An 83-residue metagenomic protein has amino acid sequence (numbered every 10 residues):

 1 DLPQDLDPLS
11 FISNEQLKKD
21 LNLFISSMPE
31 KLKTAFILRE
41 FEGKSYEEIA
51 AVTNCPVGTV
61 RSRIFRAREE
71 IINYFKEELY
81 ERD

Functional and structural regions predicted by a protein language model:
D1-N14, S45: Internal acidic/polar
L6, L17-I25, Y46, I71: Hydrophobic alpha-helical core bundles mediating ligand binding, dimerization, or RNAP-core interactions
S10-N14, K18, N22, V57 (+1 more regions): Short, structured helix-loop boundary elements
L23-S26, E30-T34, E42-T59: Helix-turn-helix DNA-binding module
L32, V52-E77: DNA-recognition helix of helix-turn-helix
E40-F41, F65: Short acidic-aromatic loop segments in the C-terminal HATPase_c
R82-D83: Intrinsically disordered, low-complexity basic tails/linkers immediately adjacent to helix-turn-helix/homeobox/MYB/SANT
